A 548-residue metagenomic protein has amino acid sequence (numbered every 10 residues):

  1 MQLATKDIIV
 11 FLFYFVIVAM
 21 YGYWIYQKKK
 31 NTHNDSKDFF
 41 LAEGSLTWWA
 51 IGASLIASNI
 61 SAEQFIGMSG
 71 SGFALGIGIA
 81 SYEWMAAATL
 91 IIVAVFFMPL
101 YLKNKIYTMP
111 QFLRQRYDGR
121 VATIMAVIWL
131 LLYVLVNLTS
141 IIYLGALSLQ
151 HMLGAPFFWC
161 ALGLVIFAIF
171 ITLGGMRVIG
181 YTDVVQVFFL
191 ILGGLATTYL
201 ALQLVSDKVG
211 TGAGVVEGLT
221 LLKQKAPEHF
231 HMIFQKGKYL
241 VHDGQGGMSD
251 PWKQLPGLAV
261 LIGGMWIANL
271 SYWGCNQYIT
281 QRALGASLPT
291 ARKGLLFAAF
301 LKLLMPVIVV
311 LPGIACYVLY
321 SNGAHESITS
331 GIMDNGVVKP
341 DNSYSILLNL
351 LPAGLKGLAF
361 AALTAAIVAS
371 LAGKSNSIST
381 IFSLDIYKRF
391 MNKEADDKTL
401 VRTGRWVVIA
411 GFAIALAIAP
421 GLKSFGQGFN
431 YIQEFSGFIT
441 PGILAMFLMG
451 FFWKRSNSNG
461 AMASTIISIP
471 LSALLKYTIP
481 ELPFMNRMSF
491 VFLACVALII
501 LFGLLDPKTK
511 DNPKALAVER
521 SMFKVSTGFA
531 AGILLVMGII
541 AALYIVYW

Functional and structural regions predicted by a protein language model:
M1-W548: Membrane-embedded helix-loop-helix hairpins and adjacent transmembrane boundary segments in multi-pass transporters
